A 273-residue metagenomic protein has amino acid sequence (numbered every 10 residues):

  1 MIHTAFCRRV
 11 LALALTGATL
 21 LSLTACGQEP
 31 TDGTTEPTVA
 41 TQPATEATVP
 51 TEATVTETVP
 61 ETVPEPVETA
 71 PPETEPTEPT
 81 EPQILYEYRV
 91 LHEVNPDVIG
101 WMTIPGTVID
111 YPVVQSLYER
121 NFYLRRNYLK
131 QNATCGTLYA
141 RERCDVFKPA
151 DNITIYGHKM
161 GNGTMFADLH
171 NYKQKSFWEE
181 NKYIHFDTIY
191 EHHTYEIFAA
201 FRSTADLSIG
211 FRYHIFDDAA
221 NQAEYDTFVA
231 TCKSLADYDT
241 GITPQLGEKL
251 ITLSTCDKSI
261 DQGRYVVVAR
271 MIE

Functional and structural regions predicted by a protein language model:
I2-A14: Bacterial N-terminal signal peptides that target proteins for export
T4-F6, T58, C256: Generic extreme N-terminus detector
S22-A25: C-terminal motif of bacterial Sec signal peptides marking the signal peptidase cleavage site
G27-E29: Bacterial signal peptide processing site
T31-T80: Intrinsically disordered, low-complexity serine/threonine-rich repeat tracts
E61-E273: Solvent-exposed, non-transmembrane regions of membrane-associated and secreted proteins
